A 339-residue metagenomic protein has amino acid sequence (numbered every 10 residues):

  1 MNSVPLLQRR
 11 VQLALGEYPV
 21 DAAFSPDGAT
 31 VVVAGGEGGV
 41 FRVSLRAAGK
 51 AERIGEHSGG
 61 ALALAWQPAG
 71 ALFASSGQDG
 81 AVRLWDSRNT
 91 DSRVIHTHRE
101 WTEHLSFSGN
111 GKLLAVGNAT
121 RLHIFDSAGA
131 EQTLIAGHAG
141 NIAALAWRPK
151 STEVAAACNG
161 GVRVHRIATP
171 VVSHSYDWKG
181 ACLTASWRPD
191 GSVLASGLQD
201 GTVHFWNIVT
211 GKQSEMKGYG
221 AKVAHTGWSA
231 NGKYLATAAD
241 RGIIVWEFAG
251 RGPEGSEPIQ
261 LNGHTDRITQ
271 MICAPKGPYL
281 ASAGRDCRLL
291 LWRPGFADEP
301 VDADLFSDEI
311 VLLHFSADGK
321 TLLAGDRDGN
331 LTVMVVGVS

Functional and structural regions predicted by a protein language model:
M1-S339: WD40-repeat beta-propeller superdomains and closely related acidic/aromatic-rich repeat-like regions
